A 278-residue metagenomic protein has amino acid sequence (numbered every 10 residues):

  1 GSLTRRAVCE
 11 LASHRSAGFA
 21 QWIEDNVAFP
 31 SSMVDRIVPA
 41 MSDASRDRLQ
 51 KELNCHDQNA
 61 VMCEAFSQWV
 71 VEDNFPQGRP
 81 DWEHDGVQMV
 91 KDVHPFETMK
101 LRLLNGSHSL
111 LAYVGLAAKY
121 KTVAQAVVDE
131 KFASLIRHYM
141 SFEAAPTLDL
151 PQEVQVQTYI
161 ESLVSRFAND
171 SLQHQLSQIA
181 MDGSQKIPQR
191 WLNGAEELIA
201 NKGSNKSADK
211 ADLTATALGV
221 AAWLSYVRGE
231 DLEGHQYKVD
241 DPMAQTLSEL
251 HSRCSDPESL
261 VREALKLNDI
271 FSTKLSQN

Functional and structural regions predicted by a protein language model:
G1-N278: Substrate/ligand-engaging "lid" and interaction regions
